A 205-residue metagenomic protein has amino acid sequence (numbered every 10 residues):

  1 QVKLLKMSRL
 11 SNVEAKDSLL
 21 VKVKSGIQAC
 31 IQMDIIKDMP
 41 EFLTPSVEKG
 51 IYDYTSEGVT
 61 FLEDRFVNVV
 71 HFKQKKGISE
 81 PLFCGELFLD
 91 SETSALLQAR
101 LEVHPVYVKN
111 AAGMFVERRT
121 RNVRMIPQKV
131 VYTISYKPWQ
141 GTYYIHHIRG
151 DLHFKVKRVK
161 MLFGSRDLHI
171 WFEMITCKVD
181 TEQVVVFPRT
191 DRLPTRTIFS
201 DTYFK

Functional and structural regions predicted by a protein language model:
Q1-L82, V108-N110, R166-K205: Structured extracytoplasmic
E41-F66, G77-E80, E92-T93, L97-T176: Acidic, serine/threonine-rich low-complexity disordered tracts
K73, E86-S94: Short conserved beta-strand segments at catalytic cores or DNA/RNA-binding microdomains of nucleic-acid binding
